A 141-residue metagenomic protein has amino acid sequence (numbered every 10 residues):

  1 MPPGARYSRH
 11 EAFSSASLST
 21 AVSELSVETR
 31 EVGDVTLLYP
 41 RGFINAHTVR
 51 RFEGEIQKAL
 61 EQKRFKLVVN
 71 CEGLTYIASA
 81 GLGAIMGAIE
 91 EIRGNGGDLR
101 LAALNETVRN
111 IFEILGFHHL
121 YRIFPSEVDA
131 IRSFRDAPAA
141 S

Functional and structural regions predicted by a protein language model:
P2-Y39: Short beta-strand/loop segment at the start of cytosolic alpha/beta domains
T20, Y39, E72, H119 (+1 more regions): Residue-level signal for pocket-adjacent positions within structured domains
S26-V27, T107, R135: Short leucine-rich amphipathic alpha-helices used at interfaces
R30, A102, F124: General small-molecule cofactor/ligand-binding pocket signal
V32-D34, E72, L104, V128: Conserved catalytic submotifs in the C-terminal HATPase_c
F43-Y121: Amphipathic alpha-helical interaction surfaces in cytosolic regulatory modules
I123-S141: A charged, well-structured terminal subsegment
